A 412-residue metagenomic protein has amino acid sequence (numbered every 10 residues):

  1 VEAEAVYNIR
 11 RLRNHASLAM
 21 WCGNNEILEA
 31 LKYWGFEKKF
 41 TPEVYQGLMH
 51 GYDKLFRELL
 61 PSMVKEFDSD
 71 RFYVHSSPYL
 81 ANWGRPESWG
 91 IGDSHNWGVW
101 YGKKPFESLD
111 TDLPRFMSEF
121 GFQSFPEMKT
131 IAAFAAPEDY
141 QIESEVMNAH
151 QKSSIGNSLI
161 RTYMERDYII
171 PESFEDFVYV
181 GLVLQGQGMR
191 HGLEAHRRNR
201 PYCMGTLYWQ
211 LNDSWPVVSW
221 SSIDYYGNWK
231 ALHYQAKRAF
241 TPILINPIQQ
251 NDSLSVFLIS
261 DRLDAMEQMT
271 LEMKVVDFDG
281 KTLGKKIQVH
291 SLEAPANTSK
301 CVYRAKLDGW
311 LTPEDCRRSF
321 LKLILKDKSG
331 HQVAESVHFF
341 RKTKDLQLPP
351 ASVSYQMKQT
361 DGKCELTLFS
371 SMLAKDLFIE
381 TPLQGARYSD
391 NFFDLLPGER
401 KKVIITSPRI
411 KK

Functional and structural regions predicted by a protein language model:
V1-F72, S76-S77, W83-G84: Active-site mouth of glycoside hydrolases
W21, L28, L55, S62-K65 (+1 more regions): Substrate-binding clefts and catalytic carboxylate motifs of secreted carbohydrate-active enzymes
N199, I259-M266, V276-G280, F369-K375: Short solvent-exposed strand-capping/beta-turn motif centered on an Asx-Ser/Thr pair
K237-L271, T343-S370: Surface beta-strand/loop "capping" patches
E267-E272, K285, A374-T381: Short, hydrophobic/aromatic beta-strand segments
L271-D315, Q384-K411: Intrinsically disordered, low-complexity Pro/Gly/Ser/Thr-rich segments with frequent PxxP/GP/PP motifs and embedded
K285, K300-A351, T406-K412: Terminal connector regions
L348-L396, I404-T406: C-terminal accessory/binding modules appended to enzymatic or scaffolding proteins
